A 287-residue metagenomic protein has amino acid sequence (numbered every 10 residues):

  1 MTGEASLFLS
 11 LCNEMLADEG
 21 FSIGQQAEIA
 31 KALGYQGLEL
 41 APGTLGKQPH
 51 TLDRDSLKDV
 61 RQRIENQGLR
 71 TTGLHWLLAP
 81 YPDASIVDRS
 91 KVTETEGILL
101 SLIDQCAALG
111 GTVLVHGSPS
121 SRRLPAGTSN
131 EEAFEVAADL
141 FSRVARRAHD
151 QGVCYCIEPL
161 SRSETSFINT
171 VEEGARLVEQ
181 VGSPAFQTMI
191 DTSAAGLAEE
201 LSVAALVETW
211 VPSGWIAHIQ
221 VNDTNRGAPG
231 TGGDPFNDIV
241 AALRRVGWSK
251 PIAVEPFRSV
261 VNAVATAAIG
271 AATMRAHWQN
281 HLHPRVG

Functional and structural regions predicted by a protein language model:
M1-G34, R61, E65, G110 (+1 more regions): Histidine-acidic metal/acid-base catalytic patches
G3, G24, R63-N66, D83-T188 (+2 more regions): Active-site acidic/histidine proton-transfer and metal-coordination neighborhood in alpha/beta enzyme cores
M15-A17, P42-T44, L78-P80, P119-R122 (+4 more regions): Active-site-proximal loop/turn and secondary-structure-junction residues that shape catalytic pockets, frequently
I29, L33-R54, H75-A79: N-terminal substrate-binding region of glycoside hydrolase catalytic domains
Q36-G37, R70, T112, C154 (+1 more regions): Residue-level detector of anion-binding/catalytic polar loops
E39, G73-H75, V115, C156 (+3 more regions): Conserved beta-strand positions in the central sheet of alpha/beta enzyme cores
A41-R61, S118-P125: Glycine-rich, proline-tolerant flexible connector loops at the mouths of alpha/beta enzymes
D53-A84: Short hydrophobic interaction/assembly module
